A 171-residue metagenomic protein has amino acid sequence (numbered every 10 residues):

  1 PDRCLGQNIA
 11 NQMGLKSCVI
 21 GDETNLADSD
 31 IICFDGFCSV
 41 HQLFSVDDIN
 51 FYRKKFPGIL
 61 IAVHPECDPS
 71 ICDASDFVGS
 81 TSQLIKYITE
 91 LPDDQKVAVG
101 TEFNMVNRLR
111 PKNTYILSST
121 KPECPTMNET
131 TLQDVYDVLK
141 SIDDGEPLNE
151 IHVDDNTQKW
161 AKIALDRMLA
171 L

Functional and structural regions predicted by a protein language model:
P1-L171: The feature marks the mature, well-folded catalytic cores of soluble enzymes
